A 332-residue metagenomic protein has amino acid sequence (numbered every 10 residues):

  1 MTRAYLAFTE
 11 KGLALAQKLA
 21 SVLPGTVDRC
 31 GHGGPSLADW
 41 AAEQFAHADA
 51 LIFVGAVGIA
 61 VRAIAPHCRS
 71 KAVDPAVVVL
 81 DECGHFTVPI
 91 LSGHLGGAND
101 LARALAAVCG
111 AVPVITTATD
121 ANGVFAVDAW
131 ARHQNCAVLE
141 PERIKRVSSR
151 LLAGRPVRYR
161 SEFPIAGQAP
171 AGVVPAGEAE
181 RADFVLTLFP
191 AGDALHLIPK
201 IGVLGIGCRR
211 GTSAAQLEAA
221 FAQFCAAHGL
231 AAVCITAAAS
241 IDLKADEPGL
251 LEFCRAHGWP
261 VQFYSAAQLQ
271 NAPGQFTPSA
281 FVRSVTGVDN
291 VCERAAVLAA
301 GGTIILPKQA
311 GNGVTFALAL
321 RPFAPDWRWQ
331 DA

Functional and structural regions predicted by a protein language model:
M1-T26, I305, N312, A319 (+1 more regions): N-terminal basic/disordered segments at the start of proteins
T2, G31, A38: Extracellular glycan-binding segments that recognize GlcNAc-based cell-wall polysaccharides
G12-K18, G34-S36, Q44-A46, A50 (+6 more regions): Conserved mixed alpha/beta catalytic, RNA-binding, or beta-rich assembly cores of soluble enzyme, regulatory
L23, C109, A256-H257: Short, structured coil segments at secondary-structure junctions
G25-P35: A short beta-strand-loop structural module common to alpha/beta enzyme folds
A41: Donor nucleotide-activated moiety binding/catalytic core segment of transferases that use nucleotide-activated donors
A237-R294, A300-I304, K308-V314: C-terminal non-catalytic interaction/assembly regions of soluble proteins
